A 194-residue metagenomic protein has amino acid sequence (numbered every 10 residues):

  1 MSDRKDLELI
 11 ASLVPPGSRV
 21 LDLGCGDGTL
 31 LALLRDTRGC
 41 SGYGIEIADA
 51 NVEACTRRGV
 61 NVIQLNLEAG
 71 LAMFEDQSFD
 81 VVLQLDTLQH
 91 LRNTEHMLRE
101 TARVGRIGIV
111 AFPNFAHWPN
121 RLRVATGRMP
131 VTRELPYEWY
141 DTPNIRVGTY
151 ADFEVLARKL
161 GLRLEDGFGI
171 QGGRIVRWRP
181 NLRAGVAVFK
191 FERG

Functional and structural regions predicted by a protein language model:
S2-G17: Conserved alpha-helix/loop element of class I SAM-dependent methyltransferases that forms part of the SAM/SAH-binding
G24-G26: Class I SAM-dependent methyltransferase "Motif I" SAM/SAH-binding loop
G28-A32: Glycine-rich SAM-binding Motif I of class I
L33-G70: Class I SAM-dependent methyltransferase SAM/SAH-binding core
G70-D76: Short conserved loop adjoining the S-adenosyl-L-methionine
V81-R92: A short SAM/SAH-binding and catalytic strip from SAM-dependent methyltransferases
E95-R103, I107-G194: S-adenosyl-L-methionine-dependent methyltransferase catalytic module, highlighting the catalytic core
